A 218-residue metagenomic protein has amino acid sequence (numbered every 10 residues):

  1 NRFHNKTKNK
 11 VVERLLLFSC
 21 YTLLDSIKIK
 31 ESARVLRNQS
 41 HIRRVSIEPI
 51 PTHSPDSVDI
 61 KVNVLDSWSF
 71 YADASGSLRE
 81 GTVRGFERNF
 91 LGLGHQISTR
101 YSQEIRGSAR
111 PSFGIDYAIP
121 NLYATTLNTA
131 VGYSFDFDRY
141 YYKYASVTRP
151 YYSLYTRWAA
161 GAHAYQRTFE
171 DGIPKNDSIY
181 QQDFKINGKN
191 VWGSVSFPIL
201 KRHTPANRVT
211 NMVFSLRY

Functional and structural regions predicted by a protein language model:
N1-E80, R100-S102, D116, D138-Y141 (+1 more regions): Periplasmic polypeptide-binding modules associated with outer-membrane biogenesis and secretion
K61, L65-Y218: Gram-negative/organellar outer-membrane beta-barrel architecture
